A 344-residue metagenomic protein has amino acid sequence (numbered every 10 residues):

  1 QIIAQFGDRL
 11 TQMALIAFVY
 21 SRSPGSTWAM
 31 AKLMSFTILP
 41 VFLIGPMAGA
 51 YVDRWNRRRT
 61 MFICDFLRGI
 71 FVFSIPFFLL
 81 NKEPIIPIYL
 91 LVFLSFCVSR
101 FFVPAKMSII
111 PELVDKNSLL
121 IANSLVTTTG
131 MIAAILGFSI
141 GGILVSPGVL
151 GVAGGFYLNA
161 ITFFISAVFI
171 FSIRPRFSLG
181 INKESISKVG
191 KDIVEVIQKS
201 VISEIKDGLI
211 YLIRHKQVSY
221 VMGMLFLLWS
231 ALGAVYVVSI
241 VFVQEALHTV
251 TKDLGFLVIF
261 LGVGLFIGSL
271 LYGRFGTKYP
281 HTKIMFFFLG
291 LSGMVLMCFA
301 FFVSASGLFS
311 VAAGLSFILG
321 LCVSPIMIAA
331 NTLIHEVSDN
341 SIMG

Functional and structural regions predicted by a protein language model:
I2, A14, G148-Y157, E204-L271: A single, central transmembrane helix in multi-pass transporters
L10, A14-V41: Extracellular/periplasmic helix-loop-helix junction of adjacent transmembrane segments in MFS-like secondary
M13, P104, M131-I143, V237 (+1 more regions): Glycine/proline-centered helix-kink
A14-S23, I75-N81, L136-L158, E245-A246: Transmembrane alpha-helix termini and helix-breaking/packing motifs in multi-pass membrane transporters
I38-P46, A134-I135, S139, L265-L270: Residue-level signature of mid-helix packing/kink "hotspots" within the transmembrane helices of 12-pass Major
L43, R54, T60, C64 (+5 more regions): C-terminal transmembrane bundle of multi-pass solute transporters/carriers
L91-A134, F138: Cytoplasmic helix-loop-helix junction between adjacent transmembrane helices in 12-TM secondary transporters
S108, E112, V152, F156-V196 (+1 more regions): Helix-loop junctions on the cytosolic side of multi-pass membrane transporters, especially the intracellular loop
